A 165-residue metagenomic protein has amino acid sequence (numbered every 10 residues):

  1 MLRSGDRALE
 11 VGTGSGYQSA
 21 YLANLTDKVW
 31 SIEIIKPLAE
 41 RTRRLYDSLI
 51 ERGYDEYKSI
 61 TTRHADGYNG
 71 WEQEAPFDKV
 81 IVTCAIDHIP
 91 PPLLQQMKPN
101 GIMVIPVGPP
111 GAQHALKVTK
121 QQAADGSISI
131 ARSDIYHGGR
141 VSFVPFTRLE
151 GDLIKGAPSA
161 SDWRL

Functional and structural regions predicted by a protein language model:
M1-A123, A131: Conserved nucleotide-cofactor-binding alpha/beta core module
G108-L165: Active-site capping/gating segments
